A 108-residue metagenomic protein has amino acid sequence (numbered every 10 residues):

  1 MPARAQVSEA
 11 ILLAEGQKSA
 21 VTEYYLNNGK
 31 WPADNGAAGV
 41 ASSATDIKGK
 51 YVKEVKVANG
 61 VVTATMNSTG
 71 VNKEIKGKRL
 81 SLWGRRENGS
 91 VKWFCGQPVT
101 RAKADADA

Functional and structural regions predicted by a protein language model:
M1-Y24: Amphipathic alpha-helical segments typified by the pilin-like N-terminal helix that continues immediately C-terminal
L26-A108: Periplasmic/extracellular, small/polar-rich flexible segments of pilin-like filament-forming proteins
